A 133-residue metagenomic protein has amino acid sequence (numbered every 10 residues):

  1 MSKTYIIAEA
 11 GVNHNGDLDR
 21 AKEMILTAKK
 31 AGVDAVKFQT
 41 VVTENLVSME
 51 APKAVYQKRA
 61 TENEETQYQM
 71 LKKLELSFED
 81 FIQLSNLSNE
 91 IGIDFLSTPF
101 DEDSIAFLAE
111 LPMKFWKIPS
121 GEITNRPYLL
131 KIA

Functional and structural regions predicted by a protein language model:
M1-N15, V55-R59, N63-Y68, I82-Q83 (+1 more regions): N-terminal small/glycine-rich loop or linker at the start of catalytic domains across soluble metabolic enzymes
I6-A8, V36-F38, F95-T98, W116-I118: Hydrophobic faces of well-ordered beta-strands that scaffold small-molecule active sites in alpha/beta enzyme cores
E9, A28, L108: Conserved, mostly hydrophobic/aromatic
G11-N13, Q39-T43, F100-E102, G121: Active-site beta-loop-alpha junctions enriched in small/polar residues
N15-A31, S77-E79: Glycine-rich anion/phosphate-binding loops
D17-L18, S48-M49, S77-F81, D103-A106 (+1 more regions): Active-site-adjacent beta->alpha loops and helix N-cap segments on the catalytic face of soluble alpha/beta enzymes
G32, A109-W116, A133: Glycine-enriched alpha-helix->loop->beta-strand junction motifs that scaffold or abut catalytic
D34-K73: Glycine-rich, proline-tolerant flexible connector loops at the mouths of alpha/beta enzymes
